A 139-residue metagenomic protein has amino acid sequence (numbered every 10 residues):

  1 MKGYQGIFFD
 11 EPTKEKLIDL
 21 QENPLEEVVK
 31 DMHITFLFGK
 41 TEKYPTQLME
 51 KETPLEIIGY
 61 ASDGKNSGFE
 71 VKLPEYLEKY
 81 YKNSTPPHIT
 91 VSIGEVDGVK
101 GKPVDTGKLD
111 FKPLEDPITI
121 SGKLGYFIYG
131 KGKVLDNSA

Functional and structural regions predicted by a protein language model:
M1-A139: Histidine-dependent nucleotide/RNA phosphoesterase domain, centered on the 2H-phosphoesterase fold with its duplicated
